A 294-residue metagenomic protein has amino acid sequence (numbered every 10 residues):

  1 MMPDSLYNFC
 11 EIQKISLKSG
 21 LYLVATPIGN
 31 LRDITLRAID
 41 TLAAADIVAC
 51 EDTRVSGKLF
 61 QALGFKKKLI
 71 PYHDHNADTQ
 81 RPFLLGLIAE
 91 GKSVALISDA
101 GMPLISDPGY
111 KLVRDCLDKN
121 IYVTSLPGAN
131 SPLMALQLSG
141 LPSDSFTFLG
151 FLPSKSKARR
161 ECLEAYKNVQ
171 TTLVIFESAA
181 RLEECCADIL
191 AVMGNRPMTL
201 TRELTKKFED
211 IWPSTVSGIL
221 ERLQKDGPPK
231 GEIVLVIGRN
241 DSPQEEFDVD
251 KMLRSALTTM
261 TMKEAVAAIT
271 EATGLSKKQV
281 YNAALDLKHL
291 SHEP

Functional and structural regions predicted by a protein language model:
M2-H75: Glycine-rich, flexible N-terminal cofactor/catalytic loop recognition
P3, N8, K18, S93 (+2 more regions): A contiguous loop/helix-start segment that scaffolds small-molecule binding in enzyme catalytic cores
G20-V24, E90-S98, F146, T171-I175 (+1 more regions): Generic beta-sheet signal
L42-V48, N120-T124, T172-L173: Short active-site oxyanion
C50, S125-G128, I175, L200: General beta-strand structural signal in soluble alpha/beta enzymes
Y72-D78, L152-K155: Conserved helicase motor
P82-N130, M134: Glycine/small-residue-rich loop that forms an oxyanion/phosphate-binding "nest" at active or ligand-binding sites
K111-V169: Class I SAM-dependent methyltransferase SAM-binding "motif I" and its flanking Rossmann-like core
